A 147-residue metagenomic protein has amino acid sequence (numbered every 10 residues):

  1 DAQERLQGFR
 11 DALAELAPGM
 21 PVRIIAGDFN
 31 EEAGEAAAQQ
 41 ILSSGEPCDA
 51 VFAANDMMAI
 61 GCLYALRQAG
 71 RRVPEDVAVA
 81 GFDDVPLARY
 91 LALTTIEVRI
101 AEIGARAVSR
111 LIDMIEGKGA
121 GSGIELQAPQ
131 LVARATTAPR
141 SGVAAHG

Functional and structural regions predicted by a protein language model:
D1-G147: Bacterial carbohydrate/catabolite-sensing allosteric modules
